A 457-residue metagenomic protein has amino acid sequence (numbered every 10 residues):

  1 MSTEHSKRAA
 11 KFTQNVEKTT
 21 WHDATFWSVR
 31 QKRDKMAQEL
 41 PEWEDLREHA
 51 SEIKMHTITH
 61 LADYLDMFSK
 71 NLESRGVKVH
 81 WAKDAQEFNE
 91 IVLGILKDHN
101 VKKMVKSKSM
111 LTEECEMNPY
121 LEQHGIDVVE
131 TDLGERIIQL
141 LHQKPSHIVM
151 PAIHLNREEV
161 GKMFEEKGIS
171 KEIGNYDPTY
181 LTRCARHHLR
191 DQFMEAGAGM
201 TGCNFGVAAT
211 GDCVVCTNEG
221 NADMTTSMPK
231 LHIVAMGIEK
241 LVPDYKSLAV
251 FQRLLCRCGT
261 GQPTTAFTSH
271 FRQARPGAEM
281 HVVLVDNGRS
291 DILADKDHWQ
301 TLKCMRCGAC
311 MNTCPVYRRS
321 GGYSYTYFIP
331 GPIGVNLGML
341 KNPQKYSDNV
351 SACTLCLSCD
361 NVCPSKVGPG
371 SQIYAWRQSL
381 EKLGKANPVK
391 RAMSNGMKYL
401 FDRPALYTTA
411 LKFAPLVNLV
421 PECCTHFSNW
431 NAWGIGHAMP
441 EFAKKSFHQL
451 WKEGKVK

Functional and structural regions predicted by a protein language model:
M1, H5-A10, Q14-V29, M393-K457: Intrinsic disorder at enzyme termini
M1-D297: The feature marks the mature, well-folded catalytic cores of soluble enzymes
D84, C310, G368-P369: Helix N-cap / loop-to-helix initiation motif
F267, R275-T301, Y317-E422, H426 (+1 more regions): Ferredoxin-type iron-sulfur electron-transfer modules in oxidoreductases and energy-metabolism complexes
C304: Short Cys/His-rich zinc-binding micro-motifs
C307-M311, C356: Extended amphipathic alpha-helical segments enriched in small hydrophobics
